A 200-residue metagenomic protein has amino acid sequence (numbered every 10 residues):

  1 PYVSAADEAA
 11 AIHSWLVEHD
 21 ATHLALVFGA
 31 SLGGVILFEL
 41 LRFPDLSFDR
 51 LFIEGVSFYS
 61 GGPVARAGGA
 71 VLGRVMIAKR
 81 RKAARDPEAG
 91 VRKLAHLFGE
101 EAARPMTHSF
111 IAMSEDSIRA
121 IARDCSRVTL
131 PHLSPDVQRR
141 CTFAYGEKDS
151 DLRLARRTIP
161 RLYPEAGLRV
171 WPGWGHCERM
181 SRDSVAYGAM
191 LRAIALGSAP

Functional and structural regions predicted by a protein language model:
P1-L26: Active-site loop/oxyanion-hole signature of alpha/beta-hydrolase fold enzymes
F28-G33, L37: Gly/Ala-rich beta-loop-alpha elbow adjacent to hydrolase catalytic centers
R42, F48-R80: Flexible "cap/lid" loop of the alpha/beta hydrolase fold
P63-V64, R81-P135: Conserved alpha/beta-hydrolase catalytic His-Asp/Glu region
V137, F143-Y145: Short beta-strand/loop motif that positions the catalytic acidic residue of the alpha/beta-hydrolase fold
E147-S150, G173-G175: Acidic beta-to-alpha connecting loop that harbors the catalytic carboxylate
S150-R156: Conserved alpha/beta-hydrolase "acid-adjacent" motif
W174-V185: Catalytic histidine-centered segment of alpha/beta-hydrolase-like enzymes
